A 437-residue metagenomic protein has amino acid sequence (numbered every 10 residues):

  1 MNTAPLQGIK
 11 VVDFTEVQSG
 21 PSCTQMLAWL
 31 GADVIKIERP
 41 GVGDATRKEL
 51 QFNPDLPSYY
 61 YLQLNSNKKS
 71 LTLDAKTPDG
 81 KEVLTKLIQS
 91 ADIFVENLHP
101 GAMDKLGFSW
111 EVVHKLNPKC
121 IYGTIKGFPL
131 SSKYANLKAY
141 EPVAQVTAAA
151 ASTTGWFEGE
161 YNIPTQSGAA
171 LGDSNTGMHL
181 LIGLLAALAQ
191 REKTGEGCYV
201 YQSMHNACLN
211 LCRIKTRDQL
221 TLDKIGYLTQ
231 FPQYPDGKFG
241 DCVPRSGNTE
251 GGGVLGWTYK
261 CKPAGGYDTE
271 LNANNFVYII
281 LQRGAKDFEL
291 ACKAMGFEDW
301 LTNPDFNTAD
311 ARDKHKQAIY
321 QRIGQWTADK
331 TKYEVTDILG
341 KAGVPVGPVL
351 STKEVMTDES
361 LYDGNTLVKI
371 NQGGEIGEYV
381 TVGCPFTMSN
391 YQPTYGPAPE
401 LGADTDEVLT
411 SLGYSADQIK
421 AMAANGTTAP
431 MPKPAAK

Functional and structural regions predicted by a protein language model:
M1-E196, E400, D406-K437: N-terminal helix-loop segment corresponding to the beta1-alpha1 unit of nucleotide/adenylate-binding folds
M1-K10, G237-T249, K260-G265, L271 (+1 more regions): Terminal low-complexity tails and localization/encapsulation signals of metabolic enzymes
V12-T15, T72-L73, N275-R283, Y320-K330 (+2 more regions): Short, well-ordered beta-strand elements within core beta-sheets of diverse protein domains
G43-T46, L222, L228, V355-G364: A ligand-binding cleft/hinge motif common to bilobed small-molecule-binding domains
E49, L64, M103, Y134 (+8 more regions): Short clusters of hydrophobic/aromatic residues that line enzyme substrate/ligand-binding pockets
T147-K330, L367-I376, A436-K437: Acidic, glycine-rich segments within the central catalytic cores of soluble metabolic enzymes that bind/position
V335-G343, P348, A423, P430-P432: Conserved, function-defining micro-sites of small-solute handling proteins
G340-G364: Conserved PLP cofactor-binding pocket of PLP-dependent enzymes
